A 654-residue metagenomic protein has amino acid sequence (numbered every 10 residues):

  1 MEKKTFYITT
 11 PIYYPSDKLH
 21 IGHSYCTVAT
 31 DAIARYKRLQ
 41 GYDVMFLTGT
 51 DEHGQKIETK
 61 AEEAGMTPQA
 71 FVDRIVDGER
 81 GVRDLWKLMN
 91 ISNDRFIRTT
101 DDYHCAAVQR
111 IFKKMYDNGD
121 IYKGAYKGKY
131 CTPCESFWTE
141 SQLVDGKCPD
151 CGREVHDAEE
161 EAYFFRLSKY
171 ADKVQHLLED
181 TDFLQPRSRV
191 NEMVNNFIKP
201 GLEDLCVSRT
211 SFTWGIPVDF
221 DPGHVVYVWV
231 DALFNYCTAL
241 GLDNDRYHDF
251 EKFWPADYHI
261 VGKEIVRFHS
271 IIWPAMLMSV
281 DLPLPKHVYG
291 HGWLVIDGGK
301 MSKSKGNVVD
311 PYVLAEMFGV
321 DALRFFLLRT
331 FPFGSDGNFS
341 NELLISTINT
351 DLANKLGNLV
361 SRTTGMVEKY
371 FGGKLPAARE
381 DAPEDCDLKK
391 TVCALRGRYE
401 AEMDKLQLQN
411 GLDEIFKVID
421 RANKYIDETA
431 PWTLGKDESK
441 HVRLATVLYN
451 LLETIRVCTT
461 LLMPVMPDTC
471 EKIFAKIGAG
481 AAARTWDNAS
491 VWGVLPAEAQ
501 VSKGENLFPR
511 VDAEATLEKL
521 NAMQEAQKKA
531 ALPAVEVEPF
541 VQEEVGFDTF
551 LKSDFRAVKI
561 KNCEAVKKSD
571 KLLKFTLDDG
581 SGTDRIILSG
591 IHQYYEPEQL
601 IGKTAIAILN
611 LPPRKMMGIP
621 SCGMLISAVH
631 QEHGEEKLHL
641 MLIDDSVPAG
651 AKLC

Functional and structural regions predicted by a protein language model:
M1-T48, Y103-A107, C151, A158-K369 (+1 more regions): Structured secondary-structure scaffolds
E2-F71, I97-F112, D117, C134 (+6 more regions): N-terminal catalytic cores of NTP/NDP-binding nucleotidyl/phosphoryl-transfer enzymes
F71-Y130: A broadly conserved sequence feature marking short terminus-proximal activation segments in nucleic acid-centric
M89-I97, Y116-K129, S141-Q142, H156-A158 (+3 more regions): Short secondary-structure capping/junction motifs at helix and strand boundaries
N118-A171, Q175: Cys/His-rich short segments
K123, T330, S335, L343-E380 (+2 more regions): Helix-rich, typically C-terminal accessory recognition domains appended to large enzymatic cores
I473-T549: Intrinsic disorder at enzyme termini
A531-C654: Phosphate-backbone binding interfaces of nucleic-acid-interacting proteins
